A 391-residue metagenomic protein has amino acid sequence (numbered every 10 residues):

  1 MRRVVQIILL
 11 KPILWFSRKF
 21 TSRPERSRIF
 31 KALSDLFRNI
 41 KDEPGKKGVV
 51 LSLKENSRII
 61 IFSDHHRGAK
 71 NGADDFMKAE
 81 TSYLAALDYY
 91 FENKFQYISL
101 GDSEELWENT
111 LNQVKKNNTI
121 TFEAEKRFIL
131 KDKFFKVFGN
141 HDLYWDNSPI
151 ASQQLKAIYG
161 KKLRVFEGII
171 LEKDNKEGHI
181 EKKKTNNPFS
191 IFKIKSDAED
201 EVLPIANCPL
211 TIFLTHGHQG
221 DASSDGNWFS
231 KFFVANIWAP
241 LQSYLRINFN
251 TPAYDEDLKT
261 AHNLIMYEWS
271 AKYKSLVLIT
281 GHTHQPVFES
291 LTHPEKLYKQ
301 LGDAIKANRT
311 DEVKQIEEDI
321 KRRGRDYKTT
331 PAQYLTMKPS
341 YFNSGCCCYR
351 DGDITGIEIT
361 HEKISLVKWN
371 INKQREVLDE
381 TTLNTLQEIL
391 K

Functional and structural regions predicted by a protein language model:
M1-K391: Extended recognition/assembly regions associated with phosphoester-bond processing machinery
